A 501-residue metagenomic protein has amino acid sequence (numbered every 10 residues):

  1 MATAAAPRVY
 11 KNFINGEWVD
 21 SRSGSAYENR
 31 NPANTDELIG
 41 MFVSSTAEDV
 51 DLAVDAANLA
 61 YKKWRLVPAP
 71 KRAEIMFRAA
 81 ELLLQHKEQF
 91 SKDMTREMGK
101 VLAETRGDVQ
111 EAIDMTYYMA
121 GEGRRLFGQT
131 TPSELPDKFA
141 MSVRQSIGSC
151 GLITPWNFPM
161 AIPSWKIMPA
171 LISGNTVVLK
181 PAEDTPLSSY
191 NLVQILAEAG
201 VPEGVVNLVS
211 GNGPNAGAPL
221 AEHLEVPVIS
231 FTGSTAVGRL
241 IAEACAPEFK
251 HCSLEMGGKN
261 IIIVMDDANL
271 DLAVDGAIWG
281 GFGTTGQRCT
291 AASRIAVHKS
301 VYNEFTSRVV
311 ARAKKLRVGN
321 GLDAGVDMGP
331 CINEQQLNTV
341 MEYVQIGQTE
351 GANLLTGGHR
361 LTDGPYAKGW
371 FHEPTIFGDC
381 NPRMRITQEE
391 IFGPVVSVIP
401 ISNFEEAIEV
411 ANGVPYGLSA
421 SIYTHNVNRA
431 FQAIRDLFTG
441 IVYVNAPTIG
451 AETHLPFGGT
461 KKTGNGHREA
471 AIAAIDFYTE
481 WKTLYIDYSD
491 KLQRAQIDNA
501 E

Functional and structural regions predicted by a protein language model:
M1-N34: Hydrophobic face of amphipathic alpha-helices that form TPR/SEL1-like repeat modules and related alpha-solenoid
T35-L126, D137: Glycine-rich loop-to-alpha-helix module at the N-terminal edge of alpha/beta enzyme cores
D36, R72, M94, T116 (+9 more regions): Residue-level signal for inorganic ion chemistry
E37-G40, V226, I263, R317 (+3 more regions): Conserved C-terminal structural/oligomerization subdomain of aldehyde/semialdehyde dehydrogenase
I39-S45, A60-L66, L152, I262-M265 (+5 more regions): Short, well-ordered beta-strand elements within core beta-sheets of diverse protein domains
G128-L272, I401: Rossmann-like NAD(P) dinucleotide-binding subdomain of oxidoreductase/dehydrogenase enzymes
T176-V178, L354, I441: A short hydrophobic/small-residue beta-strand
V228, A236-N381, V444, Q493-R494 (+1 more regions): ALDH superfamily catalytic-core signature
